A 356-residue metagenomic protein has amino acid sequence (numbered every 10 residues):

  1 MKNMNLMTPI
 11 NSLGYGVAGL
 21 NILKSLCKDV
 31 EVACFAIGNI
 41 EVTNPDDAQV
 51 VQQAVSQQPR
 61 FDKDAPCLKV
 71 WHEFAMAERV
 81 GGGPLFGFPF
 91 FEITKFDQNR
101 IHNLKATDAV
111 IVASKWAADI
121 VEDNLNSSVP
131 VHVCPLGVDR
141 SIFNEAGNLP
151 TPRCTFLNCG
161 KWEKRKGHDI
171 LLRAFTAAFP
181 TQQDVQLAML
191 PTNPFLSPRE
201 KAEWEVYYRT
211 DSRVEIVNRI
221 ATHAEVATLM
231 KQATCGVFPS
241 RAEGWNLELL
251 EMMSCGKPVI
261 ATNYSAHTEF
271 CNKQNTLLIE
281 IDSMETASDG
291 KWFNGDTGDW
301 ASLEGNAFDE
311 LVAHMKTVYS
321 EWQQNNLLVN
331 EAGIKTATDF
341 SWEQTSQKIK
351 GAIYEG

Functional and structural regions predicted by a protein language model:
M1-P66, E343: N-terminal pre-catalytic "stem/leader" segment of glycosyltransferase-like enzymes
M4, L149-K166, L172-F175, L187-M189: Conserved donor-binding/catalytic core segment of Leloir-type glycosyltransferases
E41-N126, E225: Extended catalytic core of nucleotide-activated donor transferases of GT-like folds
Q98-N99, G137-R153: Acidic anion/phosphate-binding donor-loop and adjacent secondary structure in glycosyltransferase catalytic cores
R199-A227: Nucleotide-activated donor-binding/catalytic signature segment of Leloir-type glycosyltransferases, i.e., the conserved
R241: Aromatic "clamp/platform" in nucleotide-sugar-dependent glycosyltransferases that forms part of the donor/acceptor
P258-A261, L277-E280: Short hydrophobic beta-strand element within catalytic cores of glycosyltransferases and related nucleotide-activated
L303-A313, S320-G351: A charged, aromatic-enriched C-terminal amphipathic alpha-helix characteristic of glycosyltransferases across folds
